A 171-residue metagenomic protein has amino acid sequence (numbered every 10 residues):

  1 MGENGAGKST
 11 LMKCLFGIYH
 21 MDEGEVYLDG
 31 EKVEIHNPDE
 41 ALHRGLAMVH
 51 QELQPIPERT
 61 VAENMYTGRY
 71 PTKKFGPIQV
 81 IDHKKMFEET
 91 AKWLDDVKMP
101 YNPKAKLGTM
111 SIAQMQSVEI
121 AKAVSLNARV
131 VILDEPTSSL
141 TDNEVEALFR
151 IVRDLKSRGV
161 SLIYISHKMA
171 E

Functional and structural regions predicted by a protein language model:
M1-E171: Glycine-rich phosphate-binding loops of nucleotide-dependent enzymes
